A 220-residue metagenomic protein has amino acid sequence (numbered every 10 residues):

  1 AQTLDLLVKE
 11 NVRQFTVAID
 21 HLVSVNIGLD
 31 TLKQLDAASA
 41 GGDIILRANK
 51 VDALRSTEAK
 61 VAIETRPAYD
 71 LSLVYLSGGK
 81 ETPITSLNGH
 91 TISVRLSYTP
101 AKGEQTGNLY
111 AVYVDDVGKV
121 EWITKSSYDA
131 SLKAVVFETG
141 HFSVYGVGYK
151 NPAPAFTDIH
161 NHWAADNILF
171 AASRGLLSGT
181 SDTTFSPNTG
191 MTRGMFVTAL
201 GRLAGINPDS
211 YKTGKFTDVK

Functional and structural regions predicted by a protein language model:
A1-V117: Proteolytic processing hotspots in large secreted/extracellular or virion-associated proteins and select intracellular
E10, L32, A48-N49, G118 (+5 more regions): Generic cytosolic/nucleocytoplasmic N-terminal low-complexity/intrinsically disordered segments
A68, Y75-R174: Proteolytic cleavage junctions
G140-A165, S173-V197, G201-K220: Feature responds to low-complexity, polar/acidic, surface-exposed segments characteristic of secreted/exported proteins
